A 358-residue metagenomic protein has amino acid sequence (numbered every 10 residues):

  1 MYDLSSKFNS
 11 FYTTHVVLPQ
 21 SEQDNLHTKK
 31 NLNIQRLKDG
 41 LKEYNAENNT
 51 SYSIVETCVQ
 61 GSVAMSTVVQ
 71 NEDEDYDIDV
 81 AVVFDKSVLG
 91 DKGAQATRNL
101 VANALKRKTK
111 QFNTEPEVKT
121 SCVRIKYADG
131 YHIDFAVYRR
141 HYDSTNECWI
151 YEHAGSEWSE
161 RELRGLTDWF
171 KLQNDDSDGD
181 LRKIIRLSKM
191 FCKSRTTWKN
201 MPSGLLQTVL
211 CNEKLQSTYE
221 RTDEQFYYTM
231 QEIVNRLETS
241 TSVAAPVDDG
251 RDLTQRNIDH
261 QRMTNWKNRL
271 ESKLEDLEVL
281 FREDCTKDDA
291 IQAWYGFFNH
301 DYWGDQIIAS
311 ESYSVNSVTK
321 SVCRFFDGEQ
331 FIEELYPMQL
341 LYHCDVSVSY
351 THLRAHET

Functional and structural regions predicted by a protein language model:
M1-D75, S87-A96: N-terminal regions immediately upstream of nucleotidyltransferase
V69, Y131-I184: Extended, alpha-helix-rich binding/interface surfaces that flank or overlap catalytic cores and mediate recognition
F84-G90, Q216-T218: A generic structural motif
R98-S144: Conserved catalytic core of two-metal-ion nucleotidyltransferases
D180-A293: Conserved nucleotidyltransferase catalytic core and NTase-mimicking acidic/glycine-rich helix/loop elements in nucleic
S272-V322: Long, low-complexity C-terminal extensions of enzymes
V346-S349: A structural signal for beta-rich interaction modules in eukaryotic proteins
T351-T358: Conserved small/polar residues in nucleotide/adenosyl-binding loops
